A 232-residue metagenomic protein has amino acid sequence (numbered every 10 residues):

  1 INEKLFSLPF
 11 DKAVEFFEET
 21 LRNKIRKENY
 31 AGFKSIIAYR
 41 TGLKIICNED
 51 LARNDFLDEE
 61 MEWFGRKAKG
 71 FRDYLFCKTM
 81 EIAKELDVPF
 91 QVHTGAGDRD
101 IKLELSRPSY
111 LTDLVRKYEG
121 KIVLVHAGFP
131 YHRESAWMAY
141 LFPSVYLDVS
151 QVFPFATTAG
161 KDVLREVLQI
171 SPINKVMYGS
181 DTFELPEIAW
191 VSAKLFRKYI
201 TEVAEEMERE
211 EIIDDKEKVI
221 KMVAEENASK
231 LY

Functional and structural regions predicted by a protein language model:
I1-V14, E18: Long, mid-chain structured domain cores
V14-F33, F76-E85, L164-S171: Short amphipathic alpha-helices and their capping/turn segments at secondary-structure boundaries
E28-W137: Divalent metal-binding pocket/active-site signature
L86-P89, K117-K121, Y140-Y146, I173-N174 (+1 more regions): Glycine-enriched alpha-helix->loop->beta-strand junction motifs that scaffold or abut catalytic
H93, V125-H126, S171-A193: Short acidic/histidine-rich active-site segments
K102-S109, H132-L141, T157-R165, L185-E202: Histidine/acidic-residue-rich catalytic or RNA/ligand-binding cores of hydrolases and nuclease-related proteins
Y146-T157: His/Asp/Glu-enriched short active-site or ligand-binding loop at hydrolase and phosphoryl-transfer sites
I173-K175, W190-Y232: Mid-to-C-terminal alpha-helical segments outside catalytic/metal-binding sites
